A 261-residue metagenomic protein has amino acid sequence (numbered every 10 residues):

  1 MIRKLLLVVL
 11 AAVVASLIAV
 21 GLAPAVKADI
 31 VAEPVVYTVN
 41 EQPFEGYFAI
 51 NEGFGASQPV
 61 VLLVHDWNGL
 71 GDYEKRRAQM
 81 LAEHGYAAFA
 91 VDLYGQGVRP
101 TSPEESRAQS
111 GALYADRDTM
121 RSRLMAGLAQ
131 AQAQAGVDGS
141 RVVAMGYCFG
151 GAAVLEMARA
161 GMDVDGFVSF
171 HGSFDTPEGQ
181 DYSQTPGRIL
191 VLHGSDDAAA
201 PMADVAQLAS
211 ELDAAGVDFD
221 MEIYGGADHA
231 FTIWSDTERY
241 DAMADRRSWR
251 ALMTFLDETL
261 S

Functional and structural regions predicted by a protein language model:
A15-P24: C-terminal segment of classical bacterial N-terminal signal peptides
P34-Q134, F231-D236: Serine-hydrolase catalytic machinery in alpha/beta-hydrolase-like enzymes
R77, P201-E211: Short alpha-helix in the alpha/beta-hydrolase fold that links the catalytic acid
M125-Q184: Primarily recognizes the serine-hydrolase "nucleophile elbow" in alpha/beta-hydrolase and SGNH/GDSL folds
Q184-I189, A215-D218: Short, proline-enriched alpha-helix->beta-strand connector loops that line the catalytic pocket of alpha/beta-hydrolase
V191-H193: Short beta-strand/loop motif that positions the catalytic acidic residue of the alpha/beta-hydrolase fold
D196-A200: Acidic catalytic loop of the alpha/beta-hydrolase fold
D213-S261: C-terminal catalytic histidine-bearing segment of alpha/beta-hydrolase fold enzymes
